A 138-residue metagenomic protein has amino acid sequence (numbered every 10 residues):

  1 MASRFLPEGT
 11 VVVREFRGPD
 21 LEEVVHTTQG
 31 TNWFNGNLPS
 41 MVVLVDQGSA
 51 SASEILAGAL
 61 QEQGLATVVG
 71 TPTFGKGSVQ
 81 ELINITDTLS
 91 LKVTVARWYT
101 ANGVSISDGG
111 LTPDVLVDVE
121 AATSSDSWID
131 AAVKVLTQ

Functional and structural regions predicted by a protein language model:
M1-S51, S78-I83, Y99: Gly/Ser/Thr-rich loop/hinge elements
S3, P39, E54-G58, E62 (+2 more regions): Solvent-exposed, polar/charged alpha-helical surfaces in well-ordered, non-transmembrane soluble domains, broadly
L6-E8, G36-M41, S51, I55 (+4 more regions): Extracytoplasmic
V45, V95-R97, V119: Flexible glycine-/small-residue-rich
A66-K76: Gly/Pro- and small hydrophobic-enriched strand-loop and loop-to-helix capping segments that sit at the rims
I106-S107: Generic structural signal for well-ordered beta-strand positions
V117-Q138: C-terminal recognition in membrane/secretory proteostasis and scaffolding
